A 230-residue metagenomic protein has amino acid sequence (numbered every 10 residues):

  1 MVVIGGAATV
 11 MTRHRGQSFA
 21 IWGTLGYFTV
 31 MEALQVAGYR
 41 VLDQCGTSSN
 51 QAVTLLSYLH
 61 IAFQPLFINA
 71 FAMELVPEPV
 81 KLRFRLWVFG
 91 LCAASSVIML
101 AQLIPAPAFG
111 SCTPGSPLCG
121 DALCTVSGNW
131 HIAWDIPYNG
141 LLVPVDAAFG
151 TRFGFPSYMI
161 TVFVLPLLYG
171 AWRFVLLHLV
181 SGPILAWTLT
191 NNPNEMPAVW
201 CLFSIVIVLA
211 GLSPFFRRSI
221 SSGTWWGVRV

Functional and structural regions predicted by a protein language model:
M1-I4: Hydrophobic transmembrane alpha-helical segments in integral membrane proteins
G6-V10, L34-T47, Y58-G90, M99-I104: Internal transmembrane alpha-helix with an interfacial aromatic "cap," most often the third helix
A7-R15, F71-V80, P166-W172, L212-R217: Structural signal for the C-terminal ends of transmembrane alpha-helices and the immediately following loop
I21-F28, S57, V88-C92: Hydrophobic alpha-helical transmembrane segments of polytopic
G23-G38, I184: Hydrophobic alpha-helical transmembrane segments of multi-pass membrane proteins
C45-S57, T113-P117, A198-F203: Non-cytosolic membrane-interface motifs at loop->transmembrane helix junctions
F71-Y158: Membrane-proximal helix-loop-helix units in multi-pass membrane proteins
L165-V230: C-terminal transmembrane-bundle signature of multipass membrane proteins, characterized by strong activation on
